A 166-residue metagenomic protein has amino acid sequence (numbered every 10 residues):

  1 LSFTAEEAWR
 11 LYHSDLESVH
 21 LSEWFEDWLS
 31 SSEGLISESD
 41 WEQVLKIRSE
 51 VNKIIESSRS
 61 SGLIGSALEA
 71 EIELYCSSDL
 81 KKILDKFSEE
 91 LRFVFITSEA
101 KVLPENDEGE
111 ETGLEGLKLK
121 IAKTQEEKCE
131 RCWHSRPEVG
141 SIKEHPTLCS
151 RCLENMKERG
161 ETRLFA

Functional and structural regions predicted by a protein language model:
L1-I54, S58-S78, K101-L103, L114-L119 (+1 more regions): Acidic, turn-prone loop/beta-hairpin segments
L80-K86, C152-L164: Beta-rich accessory regions
S88-L103: A glycine-rich helix N-cap at a beta->alpha junction
Q125-K128, H145: Short metal-coordination and nucleic-acid-contact micro-motifs, chiefly zinc-binding Cys/His arrays
C129, C149-C152: Short cysteine-rich clusters marking metal-coordination/redox-active sites
C132: Basic, alpha-helical nucleic-acid-binding regions used in initiation and control of genome expression
S135-E138, N155: Cys/His-rich metal-chelating microdomains
E138-T147: Short linker/helix segments within small regulatory modules
